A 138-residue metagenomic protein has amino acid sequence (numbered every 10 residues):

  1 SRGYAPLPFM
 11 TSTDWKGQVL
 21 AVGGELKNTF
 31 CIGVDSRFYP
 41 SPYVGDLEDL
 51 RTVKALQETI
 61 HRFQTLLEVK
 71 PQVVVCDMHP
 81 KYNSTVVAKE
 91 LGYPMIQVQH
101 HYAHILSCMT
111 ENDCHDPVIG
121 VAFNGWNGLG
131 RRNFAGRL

Functional and structural regions predicted by a protein language model:
S1-L138: Acidic, glycine-enriched active-site microenvironments
